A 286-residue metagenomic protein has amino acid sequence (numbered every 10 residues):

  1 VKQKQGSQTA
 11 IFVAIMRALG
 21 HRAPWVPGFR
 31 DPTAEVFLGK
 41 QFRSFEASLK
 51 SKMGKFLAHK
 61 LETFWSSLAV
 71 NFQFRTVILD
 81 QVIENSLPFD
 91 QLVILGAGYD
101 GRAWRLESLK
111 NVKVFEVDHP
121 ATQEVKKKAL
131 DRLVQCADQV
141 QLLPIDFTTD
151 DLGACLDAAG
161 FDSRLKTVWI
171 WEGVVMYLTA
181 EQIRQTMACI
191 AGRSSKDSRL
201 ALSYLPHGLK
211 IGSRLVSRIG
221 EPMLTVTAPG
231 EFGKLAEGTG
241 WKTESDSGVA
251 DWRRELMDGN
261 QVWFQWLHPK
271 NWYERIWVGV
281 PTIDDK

Functional and structural regions predicted by a protein language model:
V1-V93, Y99-L143: Rossmann-like AdoMet
Q8, S213-K286: Rossmann-like AdoMet/SAM-dependent catalytic core
S86-F89, A159-L165: Glycine-rich phosphate-binding loop signature in dinucleotide/nucleotide-binding domains
L106-N111, F161-S163, G192-K196: Short, conserved loop/helix-junction motifs that constitute active-site signature segments in enzyme catalytic cores
D131-S163: S-adenosyl-L-methionine
L142, D151-A154, Y177-I190: A short, conserved alpha-helix within the catalytic core of class I
F161-Q182: A short SAM/SAH-binding and catalytic strip from SAM-dependent methyltransferases
V168-I170, M187, G192-H207: Conserved beta-strand signature within the Rossmann-like core of class I S-adenosyl-L-methionine
